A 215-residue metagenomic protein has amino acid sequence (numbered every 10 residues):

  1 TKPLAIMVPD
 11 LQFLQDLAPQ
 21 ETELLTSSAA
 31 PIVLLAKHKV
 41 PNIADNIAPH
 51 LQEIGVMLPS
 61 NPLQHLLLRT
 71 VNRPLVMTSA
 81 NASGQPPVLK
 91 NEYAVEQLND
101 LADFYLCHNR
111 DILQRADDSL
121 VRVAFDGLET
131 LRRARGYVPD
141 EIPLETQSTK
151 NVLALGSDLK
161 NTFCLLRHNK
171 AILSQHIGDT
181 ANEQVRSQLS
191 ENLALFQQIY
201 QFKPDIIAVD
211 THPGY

Functional and structural regions predicted by a protein language model:
T1-Y215: Active-site-adjacent structural elements in enzyme catalytic cores
